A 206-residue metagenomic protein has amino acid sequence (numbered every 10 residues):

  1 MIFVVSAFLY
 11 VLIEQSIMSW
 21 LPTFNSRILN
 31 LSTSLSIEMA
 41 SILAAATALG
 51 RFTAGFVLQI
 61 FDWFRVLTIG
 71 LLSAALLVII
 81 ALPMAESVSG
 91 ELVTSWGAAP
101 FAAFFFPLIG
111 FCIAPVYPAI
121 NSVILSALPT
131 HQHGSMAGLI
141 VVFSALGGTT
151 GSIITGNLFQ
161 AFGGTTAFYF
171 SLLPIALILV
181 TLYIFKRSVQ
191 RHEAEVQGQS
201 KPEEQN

Functional and structural regions predicted by a protein language model:
M1-S41: Extracytoplasmic gate region of multi-pass secondary transporters
F8, S41-A45, G138-L146: Transmembrane alpha-helical cores of Major Facilitator Superfamily
G50-W63, S89, F159: Helix-to-loop junctions at the C-terminal end of transmembrane segments in multipass secondary transporters
R65-I80: Structural signature of the two symmetry-related core transmembrane helices
P115-P129: Intracellular juxtamembrane helix-capping segments at the cytosolic ends of symmetry-related transmembrane helices
A127-F162: A late C-terminal transmembrane helix in Major Facilitator Superfamily
N157-I175: A membrane-interface helix-boundary motif in multi-pass transporters
L172-K201, N206: Multi-pass alpha-helical transporter architecture, strongest for 12-TM Major Facilitator/SLC carriers used
